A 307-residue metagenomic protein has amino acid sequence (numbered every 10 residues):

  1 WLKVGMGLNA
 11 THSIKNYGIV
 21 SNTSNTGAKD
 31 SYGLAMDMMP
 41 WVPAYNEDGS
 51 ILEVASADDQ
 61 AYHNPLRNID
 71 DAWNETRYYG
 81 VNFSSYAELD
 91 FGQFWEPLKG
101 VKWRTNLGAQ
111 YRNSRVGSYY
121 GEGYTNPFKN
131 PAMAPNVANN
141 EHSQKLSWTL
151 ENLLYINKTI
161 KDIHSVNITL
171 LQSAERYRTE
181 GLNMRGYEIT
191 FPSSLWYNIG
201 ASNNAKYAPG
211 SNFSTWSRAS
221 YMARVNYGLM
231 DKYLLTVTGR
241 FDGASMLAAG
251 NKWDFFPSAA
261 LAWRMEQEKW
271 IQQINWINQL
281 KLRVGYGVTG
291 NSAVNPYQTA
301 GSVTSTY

Functional and structural regions predicted by a protein language model:
W1-Y120, A132-Y307: Extracellular/periplasmic, surface-exposed regions of secreted and cell-surface proteins
F128-N130: Single-pass hydrophobic alpha-helical transmembrane segments typical of small organelle membrane proteins
